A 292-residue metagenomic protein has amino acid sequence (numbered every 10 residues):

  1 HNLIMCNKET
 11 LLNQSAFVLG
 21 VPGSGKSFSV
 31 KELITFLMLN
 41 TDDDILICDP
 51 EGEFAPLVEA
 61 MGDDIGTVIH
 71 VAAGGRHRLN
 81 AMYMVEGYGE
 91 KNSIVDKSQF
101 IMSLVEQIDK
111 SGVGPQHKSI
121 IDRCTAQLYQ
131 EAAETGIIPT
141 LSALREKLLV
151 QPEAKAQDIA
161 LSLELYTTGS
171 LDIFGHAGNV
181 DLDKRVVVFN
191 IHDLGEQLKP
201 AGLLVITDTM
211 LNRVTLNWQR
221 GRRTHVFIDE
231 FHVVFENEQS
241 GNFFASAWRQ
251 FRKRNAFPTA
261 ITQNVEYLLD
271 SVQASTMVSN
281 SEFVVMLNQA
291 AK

Functional and structural regions predicted by a protein language model:
H1-V71: Glycine-rich phosphate-binding loop of nucleotide-binding enzymes
L3, G52-I65, A73-A256, A260 (+1 more regions): P-loop NTPase motor domains
D44-I47, D109, T259-I261, V285-M286: Short catalytic-loop micro-motif centered on adjacent basic/acidic residues
E51, A260-V265, N288-A291: A short beta-strand-to-loop transition that corresponds to the Sensor-1 phosphate-sensing loop of AAA+ P-loop ATPases
G62-H70, Q273-L287: A short helix-turn-beta junction within AAA+ P-loop NTPase domains corresponding to the substrate/partner-engaging
G75-A81, F283-K292: Short, basic, helix/turn surface patches
